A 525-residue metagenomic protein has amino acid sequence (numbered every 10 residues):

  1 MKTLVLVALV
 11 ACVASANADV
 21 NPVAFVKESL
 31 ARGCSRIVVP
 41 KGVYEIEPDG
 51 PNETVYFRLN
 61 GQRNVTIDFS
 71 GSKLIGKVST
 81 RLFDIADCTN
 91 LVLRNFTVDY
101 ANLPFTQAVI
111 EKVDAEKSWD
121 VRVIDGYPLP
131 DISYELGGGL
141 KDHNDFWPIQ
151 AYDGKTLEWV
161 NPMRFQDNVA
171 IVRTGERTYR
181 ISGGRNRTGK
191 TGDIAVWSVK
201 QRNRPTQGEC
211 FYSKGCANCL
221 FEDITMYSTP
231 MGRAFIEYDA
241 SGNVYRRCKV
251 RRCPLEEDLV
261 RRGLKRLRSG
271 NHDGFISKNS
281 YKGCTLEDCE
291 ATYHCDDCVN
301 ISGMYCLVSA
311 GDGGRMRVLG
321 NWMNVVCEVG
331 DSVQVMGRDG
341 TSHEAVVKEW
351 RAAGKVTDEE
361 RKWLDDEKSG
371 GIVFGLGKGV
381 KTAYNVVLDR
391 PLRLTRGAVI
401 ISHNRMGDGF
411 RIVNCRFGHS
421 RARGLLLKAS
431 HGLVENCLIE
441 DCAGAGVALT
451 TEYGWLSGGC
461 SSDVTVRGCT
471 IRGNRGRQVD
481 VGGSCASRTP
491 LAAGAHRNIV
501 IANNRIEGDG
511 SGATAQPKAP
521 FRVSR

Functional and structural regions predicted by a protein language model:
T3-C12: Sec-dependent N-terminal signal peptides
A14-A18: Sec/Tat signal peptide C-region and signal peptidase I cleavage site
D19-R525: Extracellular parallel beta-helix/beta-solenoid repeat domains
